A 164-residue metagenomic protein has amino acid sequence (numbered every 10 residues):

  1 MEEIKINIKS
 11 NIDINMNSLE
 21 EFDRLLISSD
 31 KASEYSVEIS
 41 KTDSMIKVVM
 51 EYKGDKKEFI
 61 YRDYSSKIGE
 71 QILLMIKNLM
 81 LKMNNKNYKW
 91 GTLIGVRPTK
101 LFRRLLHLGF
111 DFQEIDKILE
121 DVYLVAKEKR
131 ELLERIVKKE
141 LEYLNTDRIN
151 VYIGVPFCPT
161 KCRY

Functional and structural regions predicted by a protein language model:
M1-K89: A short, structured N-terminal alpha-helical element that caps or precedes a catalytic domain
N11, L105-H107: Tandem-repeat/low-complexity and Cys-motif detector
M80-N87, H107-V151: N-terminal [4Fe-4S]-dependent radical SAM core
R148-Y164: Canonical Radical SAM [4Fe-4S] cluster-binding loop centered on the CxxxCxxC motif and its immediate flanking residues
